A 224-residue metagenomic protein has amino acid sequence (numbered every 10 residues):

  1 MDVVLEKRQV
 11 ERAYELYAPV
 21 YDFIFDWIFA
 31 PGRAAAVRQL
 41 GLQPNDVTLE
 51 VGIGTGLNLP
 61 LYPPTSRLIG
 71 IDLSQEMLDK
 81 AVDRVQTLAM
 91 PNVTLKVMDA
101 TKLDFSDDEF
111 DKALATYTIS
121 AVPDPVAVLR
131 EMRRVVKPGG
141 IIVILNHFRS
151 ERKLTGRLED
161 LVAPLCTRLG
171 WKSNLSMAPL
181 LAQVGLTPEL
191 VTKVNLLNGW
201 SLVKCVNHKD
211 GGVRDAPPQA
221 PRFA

Functional and structural regions predicted by a protein language model:
M1-Q43, L57-N58, K80, R157-D160 (+2 more regions): Conserved class I S-adenosyl-L-methionine
R8, W27, V143-S201: C-terminal alpha-helical "lid/dimerization" subdomain adjacent to the S-adenosyl-L-methionine
Q43, V122-P123, V136-K137: Helix-to-beta-strand junctions that scaffold the AdoMet/dcAdoMet cofactor pocket in Class I SAM-dependent enzymes
V47-K102: Class I SAM-dependent methyltransferase SAM/SAH-binding core
T101-A113: A short acidic, Gly/Pro-enriched loop at the edge of an enzyme's catalytic core that lines a small-molecule cofactor
K112-D124: A short SAM/SAH-binding and catalytic strip from SAM-dependent methyltransferases
V126-P138: A short glycine-rich, Lys/Arg-flanked "PGG" loop and its adjoining helix->strand segment in the class I
V184-L186, L190-A224: Core SAM-dependent methyltransferase catalytic element
